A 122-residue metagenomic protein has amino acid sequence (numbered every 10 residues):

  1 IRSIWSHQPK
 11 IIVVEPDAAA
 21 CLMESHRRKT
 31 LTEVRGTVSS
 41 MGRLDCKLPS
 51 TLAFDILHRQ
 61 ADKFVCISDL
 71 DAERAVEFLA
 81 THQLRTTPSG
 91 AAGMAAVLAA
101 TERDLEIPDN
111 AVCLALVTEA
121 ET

Functional and structural regions predicted by a protein language model:
I1-R59, E102-T122: Glycine-rich phosphate/pyrophosphate-binding loop at beta-loop-alpha junctions
S50-P108: Active-site-adjacent helical/loop segments in soluble small-molecule enzymes
